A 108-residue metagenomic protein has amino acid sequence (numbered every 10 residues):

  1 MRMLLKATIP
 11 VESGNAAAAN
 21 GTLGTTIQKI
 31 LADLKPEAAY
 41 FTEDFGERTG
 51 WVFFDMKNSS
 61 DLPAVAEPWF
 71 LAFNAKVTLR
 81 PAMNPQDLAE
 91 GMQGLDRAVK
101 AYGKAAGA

Functional and structural regions predicted by a protein language model:
M1-A108: Conserved, structured core segments of small domains
